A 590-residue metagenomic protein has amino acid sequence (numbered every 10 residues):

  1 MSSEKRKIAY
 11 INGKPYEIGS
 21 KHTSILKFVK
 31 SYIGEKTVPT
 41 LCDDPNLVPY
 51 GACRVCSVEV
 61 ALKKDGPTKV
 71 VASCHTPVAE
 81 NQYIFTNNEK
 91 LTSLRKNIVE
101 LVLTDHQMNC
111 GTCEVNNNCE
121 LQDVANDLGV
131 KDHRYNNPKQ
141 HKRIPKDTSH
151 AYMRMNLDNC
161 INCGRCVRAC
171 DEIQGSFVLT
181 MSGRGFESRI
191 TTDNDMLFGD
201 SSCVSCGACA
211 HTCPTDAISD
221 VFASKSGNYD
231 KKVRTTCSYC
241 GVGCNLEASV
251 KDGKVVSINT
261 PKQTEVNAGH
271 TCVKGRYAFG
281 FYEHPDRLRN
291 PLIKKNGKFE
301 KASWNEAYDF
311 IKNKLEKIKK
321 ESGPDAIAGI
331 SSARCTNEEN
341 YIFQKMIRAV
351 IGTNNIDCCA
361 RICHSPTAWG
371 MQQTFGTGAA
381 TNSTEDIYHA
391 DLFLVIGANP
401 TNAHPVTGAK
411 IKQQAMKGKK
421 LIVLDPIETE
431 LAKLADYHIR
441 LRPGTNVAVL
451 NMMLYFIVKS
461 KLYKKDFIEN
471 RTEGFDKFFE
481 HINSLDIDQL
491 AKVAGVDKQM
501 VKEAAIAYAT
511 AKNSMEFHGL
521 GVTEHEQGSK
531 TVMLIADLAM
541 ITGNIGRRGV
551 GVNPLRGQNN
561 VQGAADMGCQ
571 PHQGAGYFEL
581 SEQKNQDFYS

Functional and structural regions predicted by a protein language model:
S3-A9: Short structural boundary motif marking the start of a folded domain
Y10, E80-T86, D195, K433-L441: Short beta-alpha connecting loops at secondary-structure transitions that line or flank enzyme active sites
N12-T23: Short, contiguous acidic and Ser/Thr-rich linear segments
K21-F28, Y32, P77, T336: Short, structural beta-strand-to-alpha-helix junction motif
I25-A61: A basic, amphipathic helix-loop patch mediating RNA/tRNA/ribosome contacts
E35-D43, D220-A223, G543-R547: Active-site phosphate-binding and catalytic loops of NTP-dependent enzymes
R54-S205, A210-T236, K251-K254: Fe-S ferredoxin-like electron-transfer domains and their immediately adjacent linker/connector regions across
Q107, S224-S590: Catalytic alpha/large subunits of respiratory electron-transfer oxidoreductases, centered on bis-MGD molybdoenzymes
